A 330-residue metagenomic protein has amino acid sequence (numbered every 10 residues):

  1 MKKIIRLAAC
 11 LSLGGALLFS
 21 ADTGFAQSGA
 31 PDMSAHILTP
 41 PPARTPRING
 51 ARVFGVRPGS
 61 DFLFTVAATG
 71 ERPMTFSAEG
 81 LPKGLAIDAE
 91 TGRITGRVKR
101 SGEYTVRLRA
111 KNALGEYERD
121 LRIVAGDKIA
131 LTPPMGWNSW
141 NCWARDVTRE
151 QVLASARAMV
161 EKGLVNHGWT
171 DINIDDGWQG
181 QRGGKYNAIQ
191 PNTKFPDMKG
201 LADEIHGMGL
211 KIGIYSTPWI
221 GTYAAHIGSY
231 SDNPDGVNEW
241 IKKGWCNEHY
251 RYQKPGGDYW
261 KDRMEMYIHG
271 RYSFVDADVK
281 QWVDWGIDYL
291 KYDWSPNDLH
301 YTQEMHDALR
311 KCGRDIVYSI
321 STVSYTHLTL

Functional and structural regions predicted by a protein language model:
A30-P46: Proline/serine/threonine-rich low-complexity linkers at boundaries of modular beta-sandwich domains
R47-E71: Solvent-exposed, low-complexity, repeat-rich "mucin-like" stalks and linkers
R72, G80-I87: Short, solvent-exposed loop/linker segments at beta-strand-coil boundaries, enriched for Pro/Gly and Ser/Thr
G84-R100: Strand-loop-strand motifs at the edges of beta-sheets in extracellular beta-sandwich domains
Y117-G126: C-terminal edge beta-strand
N141, S155, M159-W294, D298-L299: Aromatic-lined carbohydrate-binding/catalytic grooves of carbohydrate-active enzymes
T326-L330: Conserved small/polar residues in nucleotide/adenosyl-binding loops
